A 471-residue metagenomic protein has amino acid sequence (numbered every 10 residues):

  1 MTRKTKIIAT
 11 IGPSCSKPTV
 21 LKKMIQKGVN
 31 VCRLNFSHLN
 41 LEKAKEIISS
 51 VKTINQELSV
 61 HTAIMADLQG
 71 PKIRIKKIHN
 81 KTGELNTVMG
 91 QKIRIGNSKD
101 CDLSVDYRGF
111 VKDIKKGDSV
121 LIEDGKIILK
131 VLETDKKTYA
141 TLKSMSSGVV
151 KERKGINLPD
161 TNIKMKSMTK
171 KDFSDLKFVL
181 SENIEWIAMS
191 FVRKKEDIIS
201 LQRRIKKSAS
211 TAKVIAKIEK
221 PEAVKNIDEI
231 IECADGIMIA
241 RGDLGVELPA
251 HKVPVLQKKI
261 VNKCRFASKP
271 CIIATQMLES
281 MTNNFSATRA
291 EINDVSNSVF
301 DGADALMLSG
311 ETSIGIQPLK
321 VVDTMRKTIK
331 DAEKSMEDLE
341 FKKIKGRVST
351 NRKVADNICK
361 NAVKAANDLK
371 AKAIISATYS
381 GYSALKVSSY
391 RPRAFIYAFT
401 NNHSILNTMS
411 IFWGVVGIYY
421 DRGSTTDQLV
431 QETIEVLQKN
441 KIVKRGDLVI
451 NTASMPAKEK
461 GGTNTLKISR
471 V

Functional and structural regions predicted by a protein language model:
M1-V471: Non-catalytic helical/linker scaffolds that mediate oligomerization, partner binding, and domain coupling around large
